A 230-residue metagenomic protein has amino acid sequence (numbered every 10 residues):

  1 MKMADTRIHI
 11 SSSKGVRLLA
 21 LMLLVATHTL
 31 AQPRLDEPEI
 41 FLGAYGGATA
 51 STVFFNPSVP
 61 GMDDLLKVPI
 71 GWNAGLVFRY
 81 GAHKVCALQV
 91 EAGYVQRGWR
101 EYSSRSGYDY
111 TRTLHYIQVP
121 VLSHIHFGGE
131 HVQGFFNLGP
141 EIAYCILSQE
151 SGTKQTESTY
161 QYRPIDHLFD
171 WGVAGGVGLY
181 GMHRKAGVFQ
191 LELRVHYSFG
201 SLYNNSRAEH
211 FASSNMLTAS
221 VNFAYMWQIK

Functional and structural regions predicted by a protein language model:
M1-P38, Q228-K230: Cleavable N-terminal export/targeting peptides
Q32, D36-I40, A48-F54, R79-T153 (+2 more regions): Gram-negative (and chloroplast) outer-membrane scaffold detector with strong preference for beta-barrel transmembrane
D36, L66-G71, T111-Y116, I165-W171 (+1 more regions): Short sequence motifs at beta-strands and strand-loop junctions characteristic of Gram-negative outer-membrane
T49-A74: Surface-exposed strand-loop-strand hairpins of Gram-negative outer-membrane beta-barrel proteins
P60-L65, S104-Y110, E157-I165, S206-A212: Extracellular loop and loop/strand-boundary signature of outer-membrane beta-barrel proteins
G71-G75, P120, A174: Short, hydrophobic/amphipathic alpha-helical packing segments that form internal helix faces or helix-helix interfaces
P164-D170, G175, L179-K230: Predominantly the C-terminal beta-signal and adjacent terminal strand-loop region of outer-membrane beta-barrel
